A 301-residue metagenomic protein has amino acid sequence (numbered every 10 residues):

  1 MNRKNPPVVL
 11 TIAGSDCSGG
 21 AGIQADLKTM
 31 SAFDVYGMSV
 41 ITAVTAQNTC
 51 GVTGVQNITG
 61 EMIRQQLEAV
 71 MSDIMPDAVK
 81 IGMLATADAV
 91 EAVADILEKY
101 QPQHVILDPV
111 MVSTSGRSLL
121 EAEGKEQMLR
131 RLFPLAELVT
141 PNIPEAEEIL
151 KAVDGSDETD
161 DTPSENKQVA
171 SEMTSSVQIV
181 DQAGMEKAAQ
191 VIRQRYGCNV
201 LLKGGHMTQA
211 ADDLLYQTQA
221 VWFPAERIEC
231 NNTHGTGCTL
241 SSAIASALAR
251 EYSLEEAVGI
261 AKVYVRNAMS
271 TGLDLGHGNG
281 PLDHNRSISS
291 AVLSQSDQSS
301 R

Functional and structural regions predicted by a protein language model:
N2-T11, M30-T114, I288-A291: Conserved N-terminal subdomain of the carbohydrate kinase-like
P6, N57, E255-R301: Charged C-terminal helix
I12-S18, V221-H234: Short pre-catalytic strand/loop immediately N-terminal to key active-site residues, enriched for Gly-Thr
G19-V35: N-terminal basic/disordered segments at the start of proteins
T29, E148, C230-L254: Short, small-residue alpha-helix embedded
F33-M38, A247-A261: Phosphate-handling active-site elements
A122-A220: Conserved phosphate/ATP/ADP-binding segment of small-molecule kinases
